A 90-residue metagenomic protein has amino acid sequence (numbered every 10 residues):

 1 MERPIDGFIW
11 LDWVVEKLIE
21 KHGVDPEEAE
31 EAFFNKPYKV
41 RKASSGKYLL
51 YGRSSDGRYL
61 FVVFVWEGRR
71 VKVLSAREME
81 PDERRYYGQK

Functional and structural regions predicted by a protein language model:
M1-K90: Ribonuclease/tRNase effector modules and their secretory precursors
